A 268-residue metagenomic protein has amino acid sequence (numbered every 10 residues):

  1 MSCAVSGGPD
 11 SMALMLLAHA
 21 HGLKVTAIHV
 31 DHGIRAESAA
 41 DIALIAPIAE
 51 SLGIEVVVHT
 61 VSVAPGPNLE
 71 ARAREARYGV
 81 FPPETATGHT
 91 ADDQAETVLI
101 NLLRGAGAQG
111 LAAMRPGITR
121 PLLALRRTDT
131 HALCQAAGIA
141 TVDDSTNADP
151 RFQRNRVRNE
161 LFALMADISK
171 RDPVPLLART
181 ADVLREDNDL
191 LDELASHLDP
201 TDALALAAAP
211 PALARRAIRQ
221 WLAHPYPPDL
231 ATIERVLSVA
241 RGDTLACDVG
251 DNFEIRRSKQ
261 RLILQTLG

Functional and structural regions predicted by a protein language model:
M1-E160: Core alpha/beta nucleotide-donor-binding catalytic domains of modification enzymes
M1-S11, T26-H32, V61-V63, A76 (+4 more regions): AMP-forming adenylation/ATP pyrophosphatase catalytic core
V56, E84, A106-G110, D172 (+4 more regions): Secondary-structure transition/capping residues
A76, D93-Q94, A106, L125 (+4 more regions): Residue-level signal for short amphipathic helical patches enriched in basic/charged and nearby hydrophobic residues
N101, G105-Q109, L164, I168 (+2 more regions): Phosphate/oxyanion-binding loops and surfaces in catalytic or ligand/nucleic-acid-binding neighborhoods
T141-A148, M165-P173: Short, polar/flexible loop-turn hinges at active-site or ligand-entry regions and domain interfaces
